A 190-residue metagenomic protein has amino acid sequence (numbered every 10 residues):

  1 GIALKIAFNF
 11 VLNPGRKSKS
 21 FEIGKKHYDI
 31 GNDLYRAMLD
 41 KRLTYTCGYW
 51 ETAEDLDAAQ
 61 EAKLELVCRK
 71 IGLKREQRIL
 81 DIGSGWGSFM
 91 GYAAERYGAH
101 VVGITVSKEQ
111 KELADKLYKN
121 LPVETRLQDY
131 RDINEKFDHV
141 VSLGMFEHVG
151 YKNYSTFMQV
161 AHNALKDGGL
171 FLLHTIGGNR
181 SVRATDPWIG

Functional and structural regions predicted by a protein language model:
G1-A37: N-terminal auxiliary segments of SAM/dcSAM-dependent transferases
E76-G83: Conserved class I S-adenosyl-L-methionine
W86-Y97: Conserved SAM-binding loop of SAM-dependent methyltransferases across substrates and taxa, primarily the Class I
N120-Y130: Conserved SAM-binding strand-loop segment of SAM-dependent methyltransferases
R131-V140: A short acidic, Gly/Pro-enriched loop at the edge of an enzyme's catalytic core that lines a small-molecule cofactor
S155-D167: A short glycine-rich, Lys/Arg-flanked "PGG" loop and its adjoining helix->strand segment in the class I
G168-T175: Conserved beta-strand signature within the Rossmann-like core of class I S-adenosyl-L-methionine
G178-G190: Short, glycine-/aromatic-enriched active-site segment of Class I SAM-dependent methyltransferases
